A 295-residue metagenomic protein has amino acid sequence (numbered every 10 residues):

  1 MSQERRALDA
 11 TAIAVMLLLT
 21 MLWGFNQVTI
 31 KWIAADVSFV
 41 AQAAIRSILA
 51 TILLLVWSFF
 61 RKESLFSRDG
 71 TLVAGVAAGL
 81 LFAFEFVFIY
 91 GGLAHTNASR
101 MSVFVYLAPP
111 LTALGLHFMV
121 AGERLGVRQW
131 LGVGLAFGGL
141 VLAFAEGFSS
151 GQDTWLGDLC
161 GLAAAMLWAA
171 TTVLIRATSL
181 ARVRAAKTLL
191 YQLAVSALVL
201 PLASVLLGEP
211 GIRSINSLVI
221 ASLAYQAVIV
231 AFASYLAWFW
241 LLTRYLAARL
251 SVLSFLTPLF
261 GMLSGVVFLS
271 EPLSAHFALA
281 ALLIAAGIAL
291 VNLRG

Functional and structural regions predicted by a protein language model:
S2-Q3, F25, T29-W32, D36 (+5 more regions): Membrane-interface helix-cap regions at the ends of transmembrane helices in multi-pass membrane proteins
A7-I13, A35-A44, F66-L72, W130 (+3 more regions): Juxtamembrane helix-entry segments on the extracytoplasmic side of multipass membrane proteins
M21-I52, N97-R100, A170-S196, E209: Juxtamembrane helix-loop-helix junctions in multi-pass membrane proteins
L22, N26-Q27, L55-V105, L135 (+2 more regions): Specific transmembrane alpha-helical segments of multi-pass solute transporters/efflux pumps, especially DMT/EamA
A41-I52, L81-F82, Y90-R124, A164 (+1 more regions): Specific alpha-helical transmembrane segments that line the substrate/conduction pathway and gating interfaces
A43-I45, M101-L107, L174-A197, A227-V267: Helix-helix packing/entry segments at the starts of transmembrane helices
L54, T112-L114, V133, S150-G208 (+1 more regions): Transmembrane alpha-helical segments that form core, pore/gating elements of small-molecule transporters/exporters
L54, V76, L107, L114-G115 (+5 more regions): Hydrophobic transmembrane alpha-helices of multi-pass small-molecule transport proteins
